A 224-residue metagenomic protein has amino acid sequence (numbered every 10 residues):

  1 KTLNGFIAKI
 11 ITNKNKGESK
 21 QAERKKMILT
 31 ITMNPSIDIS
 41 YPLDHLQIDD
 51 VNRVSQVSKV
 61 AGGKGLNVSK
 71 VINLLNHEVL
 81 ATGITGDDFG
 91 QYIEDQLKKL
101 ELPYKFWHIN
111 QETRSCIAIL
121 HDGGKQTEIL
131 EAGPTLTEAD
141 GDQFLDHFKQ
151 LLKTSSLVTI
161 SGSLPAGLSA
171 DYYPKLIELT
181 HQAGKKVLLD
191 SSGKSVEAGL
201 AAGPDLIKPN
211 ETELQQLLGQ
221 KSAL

Functional and structural regions predicted by a protein language model:
I10, K14-K26: Short, Lys/Arg-enriched N-terminal segments with co-localized hydrophobic residues within the first ~10-30 amino acids
Q21-T82, F89-Y92: Glycine-rich phosphate/adenosyl-contacting loop at the front of the ribokinase-like
P35-I37, T85-G86, T113, E213: Glycine-rich beta-alpha junction loops
V51, L74-S155: Conserved N-terminal subdomain of the carbohydrate kinase-like
L157-A223: Conserved beta-alpha-beta core of the PfkB/ribokinase-like small-molecule kinase fold
